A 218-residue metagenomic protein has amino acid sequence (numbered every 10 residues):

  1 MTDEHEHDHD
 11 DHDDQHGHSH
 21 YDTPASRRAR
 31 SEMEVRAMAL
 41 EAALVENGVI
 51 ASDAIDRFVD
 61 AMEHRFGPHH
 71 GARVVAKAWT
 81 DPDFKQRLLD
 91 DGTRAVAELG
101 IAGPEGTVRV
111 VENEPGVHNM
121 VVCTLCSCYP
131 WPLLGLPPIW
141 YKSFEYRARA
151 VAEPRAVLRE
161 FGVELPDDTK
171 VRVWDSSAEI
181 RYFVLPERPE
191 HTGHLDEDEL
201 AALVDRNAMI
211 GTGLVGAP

Functional and structural regions predicted by a protein language model:
T2-P218: Terminal, compositionally biased segments used for targeting/anchoring and flexible tails
